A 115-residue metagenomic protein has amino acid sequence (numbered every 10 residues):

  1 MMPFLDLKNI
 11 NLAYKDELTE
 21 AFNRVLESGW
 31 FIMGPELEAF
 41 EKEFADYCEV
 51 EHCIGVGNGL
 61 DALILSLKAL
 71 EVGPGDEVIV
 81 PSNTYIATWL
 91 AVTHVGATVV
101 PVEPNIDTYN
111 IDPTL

Functional and structural regions predicted by a protein language model:
M1-W30, P35: N-terminal "arm"/small-domain region of PLP-dependent enzymes with the aminotransferase-like
D6, F22, F44-A45, V78: Short hydrophobic motif
W30-E77, L90-V95, P101-E103: Phosphate-binding glycine-rich loop
G59, G75, T84, T108-N110: Conserved phosphate-binding and hydrolysis motifs of nucleotide-dependent enzymes
N83-W89: Conserved coil-to-alpha-helix start sites within the AMP-binding
A97-L115: PLP-dependent aminotransferase-class I/II
